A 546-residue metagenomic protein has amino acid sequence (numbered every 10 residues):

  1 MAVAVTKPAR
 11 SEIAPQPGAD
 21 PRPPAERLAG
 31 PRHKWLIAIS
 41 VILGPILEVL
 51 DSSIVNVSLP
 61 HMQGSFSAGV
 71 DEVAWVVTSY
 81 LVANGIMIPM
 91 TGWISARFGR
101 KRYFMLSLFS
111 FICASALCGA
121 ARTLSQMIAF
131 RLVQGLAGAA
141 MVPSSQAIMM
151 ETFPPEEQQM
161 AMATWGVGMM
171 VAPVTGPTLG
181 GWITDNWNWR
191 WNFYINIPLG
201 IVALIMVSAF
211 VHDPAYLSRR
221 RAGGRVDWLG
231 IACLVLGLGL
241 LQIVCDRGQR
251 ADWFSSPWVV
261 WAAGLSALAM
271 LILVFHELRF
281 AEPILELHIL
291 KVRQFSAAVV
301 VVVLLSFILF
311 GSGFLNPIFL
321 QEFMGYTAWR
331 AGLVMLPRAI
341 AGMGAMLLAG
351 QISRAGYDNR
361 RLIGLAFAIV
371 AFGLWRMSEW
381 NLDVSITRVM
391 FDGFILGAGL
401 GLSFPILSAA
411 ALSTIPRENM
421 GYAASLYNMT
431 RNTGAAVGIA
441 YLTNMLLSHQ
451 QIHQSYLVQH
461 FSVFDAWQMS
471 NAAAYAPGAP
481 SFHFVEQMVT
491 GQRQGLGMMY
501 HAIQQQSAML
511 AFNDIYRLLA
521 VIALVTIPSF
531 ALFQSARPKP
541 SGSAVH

Functional and structural regions predicted by a protein language model:
A2-F210, Y216, Y357: Transmembrane-helix bundle of Major Facilitator Superfamily
P15, A19-D20, R27, N432-S535 (+1 more regions): Hydrophobic transmembrane architecture of multi-pass small-molecule transporters
R32-G92, A96, F104, S125-I128 (+6 more regions): Transmembrane core module of solute transporters
S110-A120, A137, L199-M206, L268-I272 (+3 more regions): Transmembrane-helix signature of multi-pass solute transporters
T164-G168, V301, L426-T430: Hydrophobic alpha-helical segments of secondary membrane carriers
V171-P177, S312, V389-Y475: Small-residue-rich alpha-helical segments with characteristic i,i+4
P198-Y216, V235-R247, L265-R279, S529-Q534: C-terminal membrane-cytosol helix-exit motif in multi-pass small-molecule transporters
L199-L241, D252, W258-W261, L285-K291 (+2 more regions): Central mid-sequence intracellular linker of multi-pass
